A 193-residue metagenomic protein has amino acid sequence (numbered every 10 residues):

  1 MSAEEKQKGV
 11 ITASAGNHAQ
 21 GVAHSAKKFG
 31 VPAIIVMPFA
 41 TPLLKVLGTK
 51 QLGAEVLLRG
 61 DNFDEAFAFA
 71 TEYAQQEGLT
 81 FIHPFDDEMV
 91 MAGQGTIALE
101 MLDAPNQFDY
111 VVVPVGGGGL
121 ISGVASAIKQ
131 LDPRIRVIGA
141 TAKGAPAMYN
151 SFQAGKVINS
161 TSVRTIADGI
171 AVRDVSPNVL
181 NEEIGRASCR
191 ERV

Functional and structural regions predicted by a protein language model:
M1-G9: Helix-rich "cap/lid" substructures immediately adjacent to catalytic or cofactor-binding pockets
G9-G16, V113-G116, T141, R192: Active-site nucleophile and cofactor-binding loops and adjacent substrate-binding regions of central metabolic enzymes
V10-A13, N17-Y73, A127, A147-S160 (+1 more regions): Active-site-proximal loop->helix
A23-H24, F29, D86-I184: Glycine-rich phosphate/pyrophosphate-binding loop at beta-loop-alpha junctions
L52, F81-F85, V163: Short beta-strands and strand-loop turn motifs
A187-V193: Conserved small/polar residues in nucleotide/adenosyl-binding loops
